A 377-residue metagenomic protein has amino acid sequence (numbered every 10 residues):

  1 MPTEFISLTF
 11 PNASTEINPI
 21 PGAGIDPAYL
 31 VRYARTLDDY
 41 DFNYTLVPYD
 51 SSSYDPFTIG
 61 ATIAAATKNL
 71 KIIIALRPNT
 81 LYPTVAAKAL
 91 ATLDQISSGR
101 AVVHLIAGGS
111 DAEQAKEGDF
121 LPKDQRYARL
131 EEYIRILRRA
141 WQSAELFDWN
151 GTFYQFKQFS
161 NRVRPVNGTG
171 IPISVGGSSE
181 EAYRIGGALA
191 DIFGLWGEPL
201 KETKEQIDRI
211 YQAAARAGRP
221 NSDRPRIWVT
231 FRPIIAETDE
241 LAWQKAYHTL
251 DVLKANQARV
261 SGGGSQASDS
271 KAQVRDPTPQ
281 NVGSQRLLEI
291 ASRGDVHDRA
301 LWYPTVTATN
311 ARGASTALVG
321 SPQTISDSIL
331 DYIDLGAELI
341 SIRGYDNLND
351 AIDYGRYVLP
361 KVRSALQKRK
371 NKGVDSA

Functional and structural regions predicted by a protein language model:
M1-N69, G168-I171: N-terminal beta1-alpha1-beta2 module of alpha/beta enzyme domains
P2-E4, T9, E117, K123-N167 (+2 more regions): An alpha-helical appendage that flanks or caps ligand/catalytic pockets
T3-T9, T45-V47, K71-L76, A101-L105 (+4 more regions): Hydrophobic faces of well-ordered beta-strands that scaffold small-molecule active sites in alpha/beta enzyme cores
T9-A28, A75-T84, D124, N167-S178 (+2 more regions): Active-site mouth loops of central-metabolism enzymes
R35-D39, G60-N69, L90, D94-A101 (+4 more regions): Acidic (Asp/Glu)-rich catalytic clusters
L37, D41, I63, L93 (+8 more regions): Conserved, mostly hydrophobic/aromatic
V47-P56, N79-T84, L200-E205, I235 (+1 more regions): Acidic-and-aromatic substrate-binding clefts and catalytic sites of carbohydrate-active enzymes
P56-I74, R129, Y133, A215-A217 (+1 more regions): Alpha-helix-loop-beta-strand connector modules within alpha/beta enzyme cores
